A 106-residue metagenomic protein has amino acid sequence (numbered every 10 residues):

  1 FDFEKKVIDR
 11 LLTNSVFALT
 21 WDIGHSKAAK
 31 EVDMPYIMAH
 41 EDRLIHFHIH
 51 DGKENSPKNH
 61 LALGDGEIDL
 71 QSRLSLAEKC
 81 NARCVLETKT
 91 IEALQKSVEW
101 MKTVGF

Functional and structural regions predicted by a protein language model:
E4-T20, S26-F106: Histidine-acidic metal/acid-base catalytic patches
